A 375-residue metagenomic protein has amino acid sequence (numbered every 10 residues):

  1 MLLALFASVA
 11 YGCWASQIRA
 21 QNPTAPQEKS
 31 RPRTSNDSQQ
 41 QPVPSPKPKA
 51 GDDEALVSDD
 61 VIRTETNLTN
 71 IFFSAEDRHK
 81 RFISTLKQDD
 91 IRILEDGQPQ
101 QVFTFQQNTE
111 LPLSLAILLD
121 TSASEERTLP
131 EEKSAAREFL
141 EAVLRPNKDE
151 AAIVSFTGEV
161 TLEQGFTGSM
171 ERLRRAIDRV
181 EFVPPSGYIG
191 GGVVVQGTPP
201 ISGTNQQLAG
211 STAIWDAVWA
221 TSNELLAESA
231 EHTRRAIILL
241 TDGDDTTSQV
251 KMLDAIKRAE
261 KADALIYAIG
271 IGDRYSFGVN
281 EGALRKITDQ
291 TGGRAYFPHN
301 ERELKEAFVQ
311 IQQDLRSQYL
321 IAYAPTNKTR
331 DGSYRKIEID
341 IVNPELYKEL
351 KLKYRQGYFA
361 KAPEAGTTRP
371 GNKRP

Functional and structural regions predicted by a protein language model:
M1-Q21: Sec-dependent N-terminal signal peptides
W14-P375: Scaffold/interface architecture of coatomer-like assemblies
